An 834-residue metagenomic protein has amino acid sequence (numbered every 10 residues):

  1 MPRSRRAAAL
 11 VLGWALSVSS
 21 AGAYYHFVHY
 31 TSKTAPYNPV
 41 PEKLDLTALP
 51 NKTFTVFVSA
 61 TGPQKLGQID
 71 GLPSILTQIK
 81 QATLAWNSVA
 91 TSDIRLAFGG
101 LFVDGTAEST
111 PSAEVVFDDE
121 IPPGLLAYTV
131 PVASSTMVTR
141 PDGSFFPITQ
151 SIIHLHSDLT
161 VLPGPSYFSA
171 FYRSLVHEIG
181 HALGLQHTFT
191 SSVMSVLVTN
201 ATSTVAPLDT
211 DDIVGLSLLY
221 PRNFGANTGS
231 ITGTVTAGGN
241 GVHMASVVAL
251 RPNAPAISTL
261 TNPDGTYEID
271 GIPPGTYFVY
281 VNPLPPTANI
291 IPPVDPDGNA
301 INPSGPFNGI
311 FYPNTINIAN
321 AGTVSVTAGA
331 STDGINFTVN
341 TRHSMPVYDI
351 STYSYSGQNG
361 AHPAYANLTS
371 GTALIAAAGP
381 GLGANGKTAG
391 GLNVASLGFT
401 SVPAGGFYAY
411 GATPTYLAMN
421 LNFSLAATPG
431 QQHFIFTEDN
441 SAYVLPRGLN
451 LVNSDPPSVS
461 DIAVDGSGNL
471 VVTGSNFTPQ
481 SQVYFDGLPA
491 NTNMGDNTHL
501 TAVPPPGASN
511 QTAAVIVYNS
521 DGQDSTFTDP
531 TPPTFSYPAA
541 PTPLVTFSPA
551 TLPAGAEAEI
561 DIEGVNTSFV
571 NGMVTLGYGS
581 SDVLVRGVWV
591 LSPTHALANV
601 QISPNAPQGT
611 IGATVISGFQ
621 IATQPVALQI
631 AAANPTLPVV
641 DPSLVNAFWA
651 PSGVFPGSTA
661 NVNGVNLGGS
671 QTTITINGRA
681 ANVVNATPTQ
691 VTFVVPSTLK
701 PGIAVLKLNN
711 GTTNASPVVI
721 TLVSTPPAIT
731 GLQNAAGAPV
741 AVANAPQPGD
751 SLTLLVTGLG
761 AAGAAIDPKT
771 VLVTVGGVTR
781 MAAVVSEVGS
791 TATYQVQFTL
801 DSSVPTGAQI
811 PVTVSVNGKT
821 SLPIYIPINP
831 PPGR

Functional and structural regions predicted by a protein language model:
A21-P346: Zinc-dependent metalloendopeptidases
N262-I272, H499-T501, Q690-V694: Short, surface-exposed beta-strand/beta-hairpin micro-motifs centered on an aromatic residue
P273, L425-P429, P506-Q511, P604-Q608 (+2 more regions): Surface-exposed, short loops/turns at beta-strand junctions within beta-sandwich domains
G275-V281, Q432, I611, A704 (+1 more regions): A short tyrosine-centered beta-strand micro-motif
R342-G406, A412, S441-Q482, Q523-T575 (+6 more regions): Beta-strand/beta-sandwich contexts
Y410-N420, M494-A502, V590-N599, N685-T692 (+1 more regions): Aromatic sugar-binding surface patches on proteins that engage polysaccharides or sugar-phosphate polymers
A418-N422, A426-Q432, N599-Q601, N682-N709 (+2 more regions): Ligand-binding face of N-terminal immunoglobulin V-set domains in extracellular IgSF glycoproteins
